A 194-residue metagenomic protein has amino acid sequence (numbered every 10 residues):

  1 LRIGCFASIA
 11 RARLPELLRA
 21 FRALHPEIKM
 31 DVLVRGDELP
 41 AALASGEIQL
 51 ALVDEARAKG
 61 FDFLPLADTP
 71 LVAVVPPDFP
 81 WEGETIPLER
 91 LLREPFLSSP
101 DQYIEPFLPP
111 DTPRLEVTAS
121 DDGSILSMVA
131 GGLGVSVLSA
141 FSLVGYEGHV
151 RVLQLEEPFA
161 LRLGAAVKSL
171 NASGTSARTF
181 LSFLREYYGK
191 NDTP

Functional and structural regions predicted by a protein language model:
L1-A58, A119: Central regulatory/effector-binding core of bacterial HTH transcription factors
F6, P76, K168-S169: Residue-level recognition of the GNAT/N-acetyltransferase active site
R13, L17, E84-P87, A172-E186: Short amphipathic alpha-helical coupling segments at ligand-binding clamshell hinges and other catalytic/signaling
L24, A41-S45, A58-L133, S142-R162 (+2 more regions): C-terminal regulatory
Q49-V53, G134-S139: Paired acidic/hydrophobic, glycine-rich loop segments that form the ligand-binding mouth/hinge of periplasmic-binding
F159, S169-N171: A short, acidic, flexible beta-alpha connecting loop/helix-capping segment that sits on the rim of active
